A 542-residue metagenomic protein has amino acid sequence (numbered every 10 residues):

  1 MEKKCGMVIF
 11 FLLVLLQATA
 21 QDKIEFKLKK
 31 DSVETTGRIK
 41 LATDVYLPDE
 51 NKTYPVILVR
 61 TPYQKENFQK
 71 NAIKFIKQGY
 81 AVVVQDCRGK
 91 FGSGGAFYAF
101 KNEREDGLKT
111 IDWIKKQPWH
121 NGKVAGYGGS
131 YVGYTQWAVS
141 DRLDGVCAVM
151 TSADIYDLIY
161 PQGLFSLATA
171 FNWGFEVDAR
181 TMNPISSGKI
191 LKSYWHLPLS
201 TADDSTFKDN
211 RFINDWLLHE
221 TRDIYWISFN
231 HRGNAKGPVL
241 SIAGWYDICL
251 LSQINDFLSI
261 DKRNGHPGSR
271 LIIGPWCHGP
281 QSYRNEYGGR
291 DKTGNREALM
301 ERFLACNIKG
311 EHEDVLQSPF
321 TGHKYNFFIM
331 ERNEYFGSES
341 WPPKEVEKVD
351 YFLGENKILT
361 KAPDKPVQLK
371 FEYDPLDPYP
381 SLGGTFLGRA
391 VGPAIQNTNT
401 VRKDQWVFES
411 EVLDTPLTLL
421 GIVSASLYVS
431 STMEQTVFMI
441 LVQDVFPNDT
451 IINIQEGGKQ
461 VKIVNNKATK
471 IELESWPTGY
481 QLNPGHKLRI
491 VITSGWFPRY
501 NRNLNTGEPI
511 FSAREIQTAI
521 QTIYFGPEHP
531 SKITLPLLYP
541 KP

Functional and structural regions predicted by a protein language model:
Q21-E50, E409, L413-T415: N-terminal cap/lid segment of alpha/beta-hydrolase-fold proteins
K27, S32, R296, E311-P542: Glycine/threonine-rich phosphate-binding loop and adjacent beta-strand/alpha-helix elements that clamp
E50-K115, Y283-G288, R402, I440 (+3 more regions): Cap/lid segment of the alpha/beta-hydrolase catalytic domain
K77, D141-N234: Accessory cap/linker subdomain of secreted extracellular hydrolases
W119-S130: Alpha/beta-hydrolase fold nucleophile elbow
V132-R142: Short glycine-enriched nucleophile-adjacent loop and the immediately C-terminal alpha-helix near the catalytic center
S241-A243: Short beta-strand/loop motif that positions the catalytic acidic residue of the alpha/beta-hydrolase fold
L251-S269: Active-site-adjacent alpha-helix of alpha/beta-hydrolase-fold enzymes
